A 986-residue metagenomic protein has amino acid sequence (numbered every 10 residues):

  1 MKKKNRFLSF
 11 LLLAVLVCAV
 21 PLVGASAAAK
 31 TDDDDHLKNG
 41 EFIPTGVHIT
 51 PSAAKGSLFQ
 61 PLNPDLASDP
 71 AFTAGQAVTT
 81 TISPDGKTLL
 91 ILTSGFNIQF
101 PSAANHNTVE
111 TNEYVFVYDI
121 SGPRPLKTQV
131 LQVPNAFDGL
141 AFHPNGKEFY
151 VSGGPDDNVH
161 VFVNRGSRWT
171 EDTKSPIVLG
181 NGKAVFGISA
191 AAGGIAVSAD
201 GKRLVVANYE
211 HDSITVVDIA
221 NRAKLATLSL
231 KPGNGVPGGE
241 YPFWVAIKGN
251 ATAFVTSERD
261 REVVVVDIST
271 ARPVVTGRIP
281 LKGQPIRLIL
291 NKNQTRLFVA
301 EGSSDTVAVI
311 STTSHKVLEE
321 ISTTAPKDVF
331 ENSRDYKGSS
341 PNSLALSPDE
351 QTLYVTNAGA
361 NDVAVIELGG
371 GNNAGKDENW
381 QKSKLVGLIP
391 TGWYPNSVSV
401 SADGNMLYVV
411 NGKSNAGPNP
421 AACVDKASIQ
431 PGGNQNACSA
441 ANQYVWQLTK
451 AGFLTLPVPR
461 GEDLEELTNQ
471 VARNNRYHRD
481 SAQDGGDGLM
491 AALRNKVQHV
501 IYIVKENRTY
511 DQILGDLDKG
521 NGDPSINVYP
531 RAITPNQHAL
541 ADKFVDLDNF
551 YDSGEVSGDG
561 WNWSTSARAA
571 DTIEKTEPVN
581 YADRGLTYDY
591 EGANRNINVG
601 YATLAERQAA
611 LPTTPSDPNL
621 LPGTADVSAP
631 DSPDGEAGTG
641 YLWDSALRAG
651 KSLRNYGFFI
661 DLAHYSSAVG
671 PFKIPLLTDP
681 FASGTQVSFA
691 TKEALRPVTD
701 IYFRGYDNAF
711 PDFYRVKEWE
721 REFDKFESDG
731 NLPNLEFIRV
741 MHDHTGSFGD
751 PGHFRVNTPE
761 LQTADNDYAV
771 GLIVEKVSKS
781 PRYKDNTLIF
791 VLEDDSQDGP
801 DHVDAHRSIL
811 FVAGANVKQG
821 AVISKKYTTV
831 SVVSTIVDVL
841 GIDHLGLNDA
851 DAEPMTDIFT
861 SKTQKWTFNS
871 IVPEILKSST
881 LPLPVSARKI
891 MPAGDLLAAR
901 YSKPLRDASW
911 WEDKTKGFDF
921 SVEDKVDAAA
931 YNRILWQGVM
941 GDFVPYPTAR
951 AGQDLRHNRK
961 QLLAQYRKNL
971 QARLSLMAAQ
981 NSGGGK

Functional and structural regions predicted by a protein language model:
K2-L11: Bacterial N-terminal signal peptides that target proteins for export
L11-P21: Bacterial N-terminal signal peptides
P21-G486: Predominantly soluble domains enriched in secretory-pathway, periplasmic, or organellar proteins
T449, E465-K986: N-terminal pro-sequences and low-complexity stem/linker regions of secreted or lumenal proteins
